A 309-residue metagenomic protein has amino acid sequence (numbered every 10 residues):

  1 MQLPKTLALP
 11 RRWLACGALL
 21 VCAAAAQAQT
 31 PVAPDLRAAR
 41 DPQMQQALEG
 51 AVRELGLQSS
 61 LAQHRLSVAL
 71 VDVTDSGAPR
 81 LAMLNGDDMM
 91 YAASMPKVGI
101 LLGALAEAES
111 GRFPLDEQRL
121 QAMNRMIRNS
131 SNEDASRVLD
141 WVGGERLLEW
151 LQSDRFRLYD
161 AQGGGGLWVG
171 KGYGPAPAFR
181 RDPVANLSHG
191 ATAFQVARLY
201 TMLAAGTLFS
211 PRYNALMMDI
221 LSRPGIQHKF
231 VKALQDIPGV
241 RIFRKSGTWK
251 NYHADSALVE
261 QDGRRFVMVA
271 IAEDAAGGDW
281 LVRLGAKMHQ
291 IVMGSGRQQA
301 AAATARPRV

Functional and structural regions predicted by a protein language model:
L3, Q29-V52, D88, S188 (+1 more regions): Structured C-terminal helix/loop/strand segments within mature extracytoplasmic catalytic/sensor domains
L3-A15: Bacterial N-terminal signal peptides that target proteins for export
A15-A23: Bacterial N-terminal signal peptides
A47-N85, E260: A short, well-structured edge-of-sheet supersecondary motif
R65-T74, E117-N132, D140-G144, W168 (+2 more regions): Acidic helix-start/capping segments at beta-turn-to-alpha-helix junctions
M90-F113, M126, M268: Active-site SXXK
A106-N124, S210-N214: Short, well-structured active-site flanking segments
V138-A205: Mid-domain, small-residue-enriched loop/turn segments at the edges of structured enzyme/sensor domains
